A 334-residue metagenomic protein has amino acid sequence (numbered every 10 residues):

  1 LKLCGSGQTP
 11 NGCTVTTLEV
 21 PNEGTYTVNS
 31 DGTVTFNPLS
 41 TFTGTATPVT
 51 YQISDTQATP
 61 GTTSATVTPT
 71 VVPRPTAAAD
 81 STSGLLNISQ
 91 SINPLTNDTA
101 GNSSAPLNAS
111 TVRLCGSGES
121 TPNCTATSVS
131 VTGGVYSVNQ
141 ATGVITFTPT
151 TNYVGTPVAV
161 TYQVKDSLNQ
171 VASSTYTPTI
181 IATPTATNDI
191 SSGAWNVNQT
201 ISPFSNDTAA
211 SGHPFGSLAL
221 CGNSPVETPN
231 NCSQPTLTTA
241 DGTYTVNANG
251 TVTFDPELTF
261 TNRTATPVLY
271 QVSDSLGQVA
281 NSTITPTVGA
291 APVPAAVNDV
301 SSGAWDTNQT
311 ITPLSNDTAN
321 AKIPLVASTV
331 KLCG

Functional and structural regions predicted by a protein language model:
L1-V15, R74-A126, T183-S233, A291-G334: Extracellular ectodomain surface segments
N11-V71, S120-I180, P229-V288: Acidic, turn/loop-rich segments in luminal/extracellular domains of secretory-pathway and cell-surface proteins
